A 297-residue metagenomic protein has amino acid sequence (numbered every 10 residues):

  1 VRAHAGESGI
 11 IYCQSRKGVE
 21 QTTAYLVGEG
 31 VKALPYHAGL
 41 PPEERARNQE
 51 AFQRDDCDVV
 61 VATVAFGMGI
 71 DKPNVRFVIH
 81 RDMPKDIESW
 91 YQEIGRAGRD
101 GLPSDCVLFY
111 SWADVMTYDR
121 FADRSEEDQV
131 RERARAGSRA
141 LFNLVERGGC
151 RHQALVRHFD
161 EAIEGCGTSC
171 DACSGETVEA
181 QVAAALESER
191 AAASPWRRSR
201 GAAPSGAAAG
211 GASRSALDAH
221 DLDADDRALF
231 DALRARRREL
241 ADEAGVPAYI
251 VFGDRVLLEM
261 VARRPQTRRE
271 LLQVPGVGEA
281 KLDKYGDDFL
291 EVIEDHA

Functional and structural regions predicted by a protein language model:
V1-E126, A136, I163: Helicase motor core with emphasis on the C-terminal RecA-like subdomain
M116, A122-D123, R133-S138, G148-A297: Accessory DNA-binding and partner-docking regions appended to nucleic-acid-acting proteins, especially the terminal
D128-E132: A short acidic, glycine-rich active-site loop that binds or catalyzes chemistry on phosphate/adenosine moieties
